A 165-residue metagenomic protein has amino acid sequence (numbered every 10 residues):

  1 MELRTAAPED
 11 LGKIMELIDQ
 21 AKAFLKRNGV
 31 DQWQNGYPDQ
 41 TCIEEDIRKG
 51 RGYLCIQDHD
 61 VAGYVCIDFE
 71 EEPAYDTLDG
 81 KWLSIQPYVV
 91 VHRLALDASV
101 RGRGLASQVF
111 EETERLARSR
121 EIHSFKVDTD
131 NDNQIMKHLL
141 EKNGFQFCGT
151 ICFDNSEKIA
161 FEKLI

Functional and structural regions predicted by a protein language model:
E2-E16: A short beta-loop-alpha structural element at the N-terminal edge of CoA-dependent acyl/N-acetyltransferase catalytic
K22-C42: Conserved GNAT-fold acetyl-CoA-binding loop/helix
R51-V65: Conserved beta-hairpin
C66-R93, R101: Conserved acyl-donor/pantetheine-binding loop and adjacent beta-alpha core of acyl/acetyltransferases and related
F69, D128, E141-A160: Conserved catalytic-core motifs of GNAT/GCN5-like acyltransferases
L96, G102-R115, H138-K142: Conserved acetyl-CoA-binding loop-helix of GNAT-fold acetyltransferases
R101, V127-M136: Conserved beta-strand-loop-alpha-helix junction that forms the acyl-donor binding cleft
F110, A117-T129: Conserved GNAT acetyl-CoA-binding A-motif
